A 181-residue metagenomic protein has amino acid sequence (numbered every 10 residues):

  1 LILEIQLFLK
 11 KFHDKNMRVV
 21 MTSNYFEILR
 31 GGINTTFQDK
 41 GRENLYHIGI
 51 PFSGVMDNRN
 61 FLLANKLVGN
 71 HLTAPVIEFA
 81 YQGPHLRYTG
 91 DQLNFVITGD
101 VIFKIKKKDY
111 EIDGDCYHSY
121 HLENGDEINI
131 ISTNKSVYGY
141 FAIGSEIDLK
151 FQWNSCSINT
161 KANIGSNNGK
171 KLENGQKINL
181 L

Functional and structural regions predicted by a protein language model:
L1-E4: Generic short N-terminal amphipathic or hydrophobic helices
L9, M17-L181: Conserved "landmark" site that anchors the functional core of diverse proteins
